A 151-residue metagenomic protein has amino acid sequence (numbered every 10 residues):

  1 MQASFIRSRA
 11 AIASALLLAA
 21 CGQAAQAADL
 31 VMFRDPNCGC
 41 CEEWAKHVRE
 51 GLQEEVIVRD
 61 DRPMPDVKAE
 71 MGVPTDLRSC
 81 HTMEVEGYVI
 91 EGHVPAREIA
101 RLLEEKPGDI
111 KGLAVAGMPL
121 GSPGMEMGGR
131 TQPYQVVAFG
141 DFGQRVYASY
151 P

Functional and structural regions predicted by a protein language model:
Q2-I12: Bacterial N-terminal signal peptides that target proteins for export
A11-A20: Bacterial N-terminal signal peptides
A15, M32-D35, L77: Processing junctions and N-termini across compartments
A20-Q26: Bacterial Sec-dependent signal peptides at the C-terminal "C-region" and cleavage site
Q26-E50: Local sequence-structure signature of Cys/Sec-based thiol-disulfide redox active-site neighborhoods
N37, W44, D60-P63, P95-I99: Stable alpha-helical elements in mature extracytoplasmic
A45-E91: N-terminal, post-signal-peptide region of Sec/Tat-exported proteins
E70, D76-P151: Thiol/selenol-based redox catalytic cores and closely related redox-interacting motifs
